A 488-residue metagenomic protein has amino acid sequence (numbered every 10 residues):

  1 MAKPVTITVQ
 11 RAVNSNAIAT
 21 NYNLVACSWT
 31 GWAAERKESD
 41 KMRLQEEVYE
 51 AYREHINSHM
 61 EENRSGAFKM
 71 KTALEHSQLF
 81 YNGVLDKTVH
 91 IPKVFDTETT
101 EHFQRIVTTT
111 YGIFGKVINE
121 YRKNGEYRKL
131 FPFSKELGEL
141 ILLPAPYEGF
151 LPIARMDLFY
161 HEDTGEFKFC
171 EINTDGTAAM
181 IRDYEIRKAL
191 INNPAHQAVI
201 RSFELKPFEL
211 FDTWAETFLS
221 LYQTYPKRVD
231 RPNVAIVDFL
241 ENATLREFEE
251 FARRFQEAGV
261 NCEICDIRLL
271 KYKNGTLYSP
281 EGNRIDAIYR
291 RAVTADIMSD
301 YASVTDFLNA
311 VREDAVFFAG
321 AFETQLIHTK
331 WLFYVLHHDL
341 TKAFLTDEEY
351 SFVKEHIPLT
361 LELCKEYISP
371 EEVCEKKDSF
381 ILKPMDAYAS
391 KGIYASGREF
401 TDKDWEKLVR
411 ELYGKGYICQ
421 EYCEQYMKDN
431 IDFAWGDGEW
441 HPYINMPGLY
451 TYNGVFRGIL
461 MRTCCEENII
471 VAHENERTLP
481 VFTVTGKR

Functional and structural regions predicted by a protein language model:
A2-P4, T8-A17, N21-R488: Preference for protein termini
